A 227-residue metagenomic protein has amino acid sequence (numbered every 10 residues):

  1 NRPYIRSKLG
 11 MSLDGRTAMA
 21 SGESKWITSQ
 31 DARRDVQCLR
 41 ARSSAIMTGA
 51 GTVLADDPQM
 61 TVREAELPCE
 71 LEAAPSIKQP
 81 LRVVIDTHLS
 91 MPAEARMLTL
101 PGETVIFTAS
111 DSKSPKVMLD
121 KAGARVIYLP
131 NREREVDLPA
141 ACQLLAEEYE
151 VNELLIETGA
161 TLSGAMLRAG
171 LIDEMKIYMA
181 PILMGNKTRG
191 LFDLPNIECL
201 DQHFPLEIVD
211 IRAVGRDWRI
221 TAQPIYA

Functional and structural regions predicted by a protein language model:
P3-A227: Enzymes that bind and transform nitrogen-containing heteroaromatic metabolites
